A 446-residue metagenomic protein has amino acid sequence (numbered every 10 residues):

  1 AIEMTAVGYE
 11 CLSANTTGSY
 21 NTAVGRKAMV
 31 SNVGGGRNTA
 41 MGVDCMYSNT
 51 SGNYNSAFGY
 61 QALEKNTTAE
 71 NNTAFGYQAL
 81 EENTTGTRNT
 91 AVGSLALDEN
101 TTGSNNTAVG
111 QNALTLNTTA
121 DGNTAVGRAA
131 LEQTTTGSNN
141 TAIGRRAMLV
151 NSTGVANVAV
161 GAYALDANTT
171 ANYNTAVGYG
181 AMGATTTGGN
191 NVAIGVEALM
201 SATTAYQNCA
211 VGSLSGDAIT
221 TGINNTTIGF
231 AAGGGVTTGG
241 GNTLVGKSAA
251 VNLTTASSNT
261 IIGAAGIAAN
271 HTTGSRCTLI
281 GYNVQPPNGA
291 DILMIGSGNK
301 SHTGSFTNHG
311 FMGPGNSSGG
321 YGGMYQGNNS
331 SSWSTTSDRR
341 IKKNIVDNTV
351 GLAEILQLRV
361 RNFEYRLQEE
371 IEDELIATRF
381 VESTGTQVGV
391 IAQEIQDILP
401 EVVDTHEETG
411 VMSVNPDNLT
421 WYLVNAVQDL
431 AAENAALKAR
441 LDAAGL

Functional and structural regions predicted by a protein language model:
A1-S337: Glycine- and small/polar-enriched repetitive beta-structure motifs of secreted/surface proteins
A162, Q428-A431: N-terminal regions of proteins, emphasizing targeting and processing segments when present
A268, D397, A426-D429: Short basic/hydrophobic patches in alpha-helices and adjacent helix-turn junctions that form amphipathic surface motifs
S305-D417, E433-L446: C-terminal intramolecular chaperone/autoprocessing and neck/assembly modules of extracellular spikes and adhesins
D417, W421-V424: Heptad-repeat register of long alpha-helical coiled-coils used for dimerization/oligomerization in large scaffolding
